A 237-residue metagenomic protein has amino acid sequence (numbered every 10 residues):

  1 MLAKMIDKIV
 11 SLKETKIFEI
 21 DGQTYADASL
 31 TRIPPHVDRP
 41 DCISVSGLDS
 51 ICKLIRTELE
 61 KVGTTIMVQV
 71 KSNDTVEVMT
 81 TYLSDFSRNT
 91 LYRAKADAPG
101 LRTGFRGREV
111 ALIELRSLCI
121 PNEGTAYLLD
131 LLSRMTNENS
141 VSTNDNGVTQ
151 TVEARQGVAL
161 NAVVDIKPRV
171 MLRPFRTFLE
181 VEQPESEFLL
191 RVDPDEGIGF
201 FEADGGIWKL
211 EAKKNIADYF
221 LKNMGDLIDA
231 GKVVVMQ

Functional and structural regions predicted by a protein language model:
M1-L115, E138-Q237: C-terminal assembly and membrane-engagement modules of membrane-active proteins
R108, P121-T125: The transition from N-terminal targeting/processing segments to the mature protein
R116-I120, R134: Alpha-helical transmembrane spans
G124-N139: Membrane-active amphipathic alpha-helices enriched in small hydrophobic residues
